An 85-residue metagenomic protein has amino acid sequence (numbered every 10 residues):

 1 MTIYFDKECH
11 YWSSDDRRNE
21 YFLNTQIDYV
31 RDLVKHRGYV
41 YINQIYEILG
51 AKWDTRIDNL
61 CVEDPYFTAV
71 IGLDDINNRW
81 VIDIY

Functional and structural regions predicted by a protein language model:
M1-Y85: Long, helix-rich, hydrophobic modules that act as membrane-proximal anchors or helical bundle/coiled-coil regulators
